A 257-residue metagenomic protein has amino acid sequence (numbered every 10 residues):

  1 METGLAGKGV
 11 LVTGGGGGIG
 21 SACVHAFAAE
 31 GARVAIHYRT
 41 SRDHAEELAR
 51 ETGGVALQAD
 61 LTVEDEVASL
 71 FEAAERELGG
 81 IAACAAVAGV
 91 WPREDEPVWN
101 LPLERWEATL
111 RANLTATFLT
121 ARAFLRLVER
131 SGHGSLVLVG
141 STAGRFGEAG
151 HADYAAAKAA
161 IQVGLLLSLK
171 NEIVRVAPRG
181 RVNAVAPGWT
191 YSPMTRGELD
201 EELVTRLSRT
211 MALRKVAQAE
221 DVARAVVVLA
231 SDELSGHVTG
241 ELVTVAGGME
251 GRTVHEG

Functional and structural regions predicted by a protein language model:
G9, G16-G17: Conserved glycine-rich cofactor-binding loop
F27, I173-T190, H237-V243: Conserved Rossmann-fold SDR core element
E94-V98, P102-E107, L207: Substrate-binding pocket helix/loop in short-chain dehydrogenase/reductase
D95, L234, T239-G257: Short C-terminal tail/terminal secondary-structure segment of NAD(P)H-dependent dehydrogenase/reductase domains
A121, A157-K158: Active-site helix of classical SDR
S141: Residue(s) in the substrate-gating loop at a strand-loop-helix junction that position the organic substrate next
M211-V222: A conserved structural motif in NAD(P)-dependent oxidoreductases
